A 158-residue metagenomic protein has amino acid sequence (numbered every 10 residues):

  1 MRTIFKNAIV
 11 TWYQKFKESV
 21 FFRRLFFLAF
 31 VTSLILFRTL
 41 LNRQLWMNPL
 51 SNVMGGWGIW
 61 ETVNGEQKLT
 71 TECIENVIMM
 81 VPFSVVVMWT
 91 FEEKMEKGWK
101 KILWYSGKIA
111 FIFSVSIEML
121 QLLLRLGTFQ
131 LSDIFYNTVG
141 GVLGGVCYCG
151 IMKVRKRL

Functional and structural regions predicted by a protein language model:
M1-L131, V142-L158: Bulky hydrophobic segments
